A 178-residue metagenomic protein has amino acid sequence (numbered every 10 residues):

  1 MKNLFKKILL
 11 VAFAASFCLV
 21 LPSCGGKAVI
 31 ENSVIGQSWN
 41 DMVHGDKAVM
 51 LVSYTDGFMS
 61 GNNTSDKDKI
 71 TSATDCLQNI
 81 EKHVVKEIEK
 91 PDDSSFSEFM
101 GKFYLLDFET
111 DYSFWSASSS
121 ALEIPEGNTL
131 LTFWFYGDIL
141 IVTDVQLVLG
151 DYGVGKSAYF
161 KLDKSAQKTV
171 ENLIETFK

Functional and structural regions predicted by a protein language model:
M1-V11: Bacterial N-terminal signal peptides that target proteins for export
V11-F13, V34: Short, functionally important structural connectors and interaction interfaces within domains
F13-A15, F58: A generic, residue-level signal for flexible/boundary positions that often mark functional hotspots
A15-S16, I88: Repetitive helical segments and hydrophobic/amphipathic motifs
L19-S23: C-terminal motif of bacterial Sec signal peptides marking the signal peptidase cleavage site
G25-K178: Function-determining sites in protein domains
